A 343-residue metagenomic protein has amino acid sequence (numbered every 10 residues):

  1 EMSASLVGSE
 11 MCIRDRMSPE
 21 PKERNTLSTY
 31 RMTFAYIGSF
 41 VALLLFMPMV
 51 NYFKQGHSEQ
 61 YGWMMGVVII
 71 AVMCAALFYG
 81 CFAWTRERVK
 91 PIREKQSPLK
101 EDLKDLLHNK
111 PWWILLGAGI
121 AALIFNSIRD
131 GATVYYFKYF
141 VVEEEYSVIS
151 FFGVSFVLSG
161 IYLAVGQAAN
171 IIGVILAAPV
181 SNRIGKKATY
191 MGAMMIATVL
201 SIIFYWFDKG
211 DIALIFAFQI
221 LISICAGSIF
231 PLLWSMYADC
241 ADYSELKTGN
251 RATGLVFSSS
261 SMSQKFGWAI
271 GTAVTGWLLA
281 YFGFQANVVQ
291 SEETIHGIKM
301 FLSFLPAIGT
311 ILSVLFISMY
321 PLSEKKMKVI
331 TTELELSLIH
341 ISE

Functional and structural regions predicted by a protein language model:
E1-G8, I13, I339-E343: Single conserved hydrophobic/aromatic residue that forms the stacking wall/gate of nucleotide- or nucleobase-binding
S5, S9, L214-F230, M236: Hydrophobic core of transmembrane alpha-helices in multi-pass small-molecule transporters, especially MFS/SLC-type
S28-M47, S260-T275: Glycine-rich segments within core transmembrane alpha-helices of 12-TM secondary carriers
V89-L116: Juxtamembrane intracellular "pre-TM" segments in multi-pass secondary transporters
P111-A132: Pair of pore-lining "gating" transmembrane helices in MFS-fold secondary transporters
A132-V157: Short amphipathic helix-loop junctions that connect adjacent transmembrane helices in Major Facilitator Superfamily/SLC
G173-K186: Helix-to-loop junctions at the C-terminal end of transmembrane segments in multipass secondary transporters
I196-G210: C-terminal ends and interior cores of transmembrane alpha-helices in multi-pass membrane transporters/permeases
